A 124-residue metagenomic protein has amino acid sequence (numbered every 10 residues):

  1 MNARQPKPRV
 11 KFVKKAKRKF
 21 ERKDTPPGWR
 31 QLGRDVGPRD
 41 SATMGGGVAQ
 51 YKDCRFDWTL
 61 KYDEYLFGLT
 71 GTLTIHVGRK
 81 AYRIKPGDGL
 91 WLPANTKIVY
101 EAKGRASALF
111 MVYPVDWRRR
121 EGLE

Functional and structural regions predicted by a protein language model:
M1-V48, R55: A short, N-terminal "cap"/entry segment at the start of jelly-roll beta-barrel domains of the cupin/DSBH fold
V48, R55-L60, E101-A102: Short histidine-centered beta-strand/loop micro-motifs that create catalytic or ligand/metal-coordination sites
Q50-Y51, T59-H76: Short, conserved beta-strand element in jelly-roll/cupin
K52, H76-K80, K103: Short strand-coil-strand connectors
R79-A94: Short acidic-glycine-tyrosine-enriched beta hairpin
A94-R120: Ligand-binding loop in jelly-roll beta-barrel domains
L123: Phosphate/adenylate-binding glycine loop and adjacent helical scaffold
